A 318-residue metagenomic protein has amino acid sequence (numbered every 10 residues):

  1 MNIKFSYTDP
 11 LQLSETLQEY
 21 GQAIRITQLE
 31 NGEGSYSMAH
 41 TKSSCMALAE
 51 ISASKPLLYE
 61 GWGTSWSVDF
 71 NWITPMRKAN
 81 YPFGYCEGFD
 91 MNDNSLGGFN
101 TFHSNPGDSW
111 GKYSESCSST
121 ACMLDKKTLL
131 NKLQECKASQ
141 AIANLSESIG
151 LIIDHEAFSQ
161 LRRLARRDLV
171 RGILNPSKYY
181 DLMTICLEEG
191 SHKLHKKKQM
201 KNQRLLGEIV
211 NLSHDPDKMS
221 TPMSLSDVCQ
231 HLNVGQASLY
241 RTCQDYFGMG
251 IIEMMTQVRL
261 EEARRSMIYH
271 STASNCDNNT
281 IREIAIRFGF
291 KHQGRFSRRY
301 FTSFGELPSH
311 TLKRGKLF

Functional and structural regions predicted by a protein language model:
M1-E33, D69-W72, K78-M219, S224-Q236 (+3 more regions): Alpha-helical bundle regulatory/interaction domains
E33, A47-S65: Conserved short histidine dyad/triad with adjacent acidic residue
S35-M38, S44-C45: Membrane helical hairpin/interfacial module
H40, E60-I73: His/acidic/aromatic-lined binding-pocket segments of jelly-roll/cupin-type domains and related regulatory beta-sandwich
L239: Helix-turn-helix DNA-binding module
C243, M255, Y300, L312: DNA major-groove recognition helix of helix-turn-helix
Q257-R265: Alpha-helical structural segments
S297: DNA-recognition helix of C2H2 zinc fingers
